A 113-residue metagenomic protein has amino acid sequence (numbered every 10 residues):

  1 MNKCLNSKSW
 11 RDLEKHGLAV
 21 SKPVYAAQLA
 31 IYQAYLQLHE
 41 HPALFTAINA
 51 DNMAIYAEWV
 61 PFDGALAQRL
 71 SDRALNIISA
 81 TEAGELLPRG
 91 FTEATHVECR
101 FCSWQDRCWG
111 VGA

Functional and structural regions predicted by a protein language model:
M1-H16, Y32: Conserved catalytic cores of phosphodiester-cleaving nucleases, focusing on short active-site segments
E14-A26, I31-A113: Metal-dependent nuclease catalytic regions and adjoining charged, substrate-binding loops involved in nucleic-acid end
